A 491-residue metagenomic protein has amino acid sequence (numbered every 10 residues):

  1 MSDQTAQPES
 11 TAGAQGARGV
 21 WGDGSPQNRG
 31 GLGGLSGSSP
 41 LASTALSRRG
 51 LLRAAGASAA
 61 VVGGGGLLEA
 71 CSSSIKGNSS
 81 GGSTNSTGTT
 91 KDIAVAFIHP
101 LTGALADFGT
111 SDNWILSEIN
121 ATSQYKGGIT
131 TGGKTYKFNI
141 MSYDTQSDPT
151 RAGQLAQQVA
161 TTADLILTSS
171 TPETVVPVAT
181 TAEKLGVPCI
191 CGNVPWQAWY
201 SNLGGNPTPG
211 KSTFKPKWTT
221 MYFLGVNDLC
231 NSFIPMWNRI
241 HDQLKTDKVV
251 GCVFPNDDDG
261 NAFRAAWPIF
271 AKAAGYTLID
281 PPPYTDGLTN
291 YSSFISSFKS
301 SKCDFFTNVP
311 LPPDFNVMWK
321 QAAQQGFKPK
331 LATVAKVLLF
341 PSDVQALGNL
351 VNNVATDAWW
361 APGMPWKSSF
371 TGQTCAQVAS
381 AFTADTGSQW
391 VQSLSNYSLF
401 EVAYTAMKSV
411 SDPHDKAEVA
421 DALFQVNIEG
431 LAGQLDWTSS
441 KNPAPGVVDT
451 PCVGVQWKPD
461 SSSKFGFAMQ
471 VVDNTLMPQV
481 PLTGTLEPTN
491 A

Functional and structural regions predicted by a protein language model:
M1-S47, V61-G65: N-terminal secretory signal peptides
S72-G81: Bacterial lipoprotein signal-peptidase II cleavage site
G82-G88, D107-W114, G128-T208, P283-Y291 (+1 more regions): Beta-alpha junction/loop-to-helix N-cap segments that form part of ligand/metal-binding clefts
T87-T89, A96-I119, Y143-P149, S170-T171 (+2 more regions): Extracytoplasmic "Venus flytrap"
D164-P281, K330-T356: Extracytoplasmic ligand/sensor domains, especially the bilobed periplasmic-binding protein
W196, P216, F223-N227, A322-Y397 (+2 more regions): Extracellular/periplasmic periplasmic-binding protein-like sensory domains
N352, V426-A491: Solvent-exposed, acidic/polar segments of extracytosolic/periplasmic ligand-binding ectodomains
K408-D421: Short, charged, surface-exposed loops that flank catalytic or proteolytic processing sites
